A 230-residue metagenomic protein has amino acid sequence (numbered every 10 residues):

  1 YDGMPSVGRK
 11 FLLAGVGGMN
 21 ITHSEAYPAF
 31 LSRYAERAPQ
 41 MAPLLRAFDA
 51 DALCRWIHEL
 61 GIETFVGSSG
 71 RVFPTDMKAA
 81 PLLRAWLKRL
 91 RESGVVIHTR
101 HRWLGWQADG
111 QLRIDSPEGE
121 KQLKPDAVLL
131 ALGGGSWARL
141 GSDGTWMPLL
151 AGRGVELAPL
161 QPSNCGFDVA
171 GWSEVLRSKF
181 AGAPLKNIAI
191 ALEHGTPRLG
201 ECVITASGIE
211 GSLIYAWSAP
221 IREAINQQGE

Functional and structural regions predicted by a protein language model:
G3-S6, L13, A79-E230: Predominantly flavin-linked oxidoreductase catalytic cores and closely associated redox partners
G3-V96, H101: Conserved N-terminal/central alpha/beta ligand/cofactor-binding core
